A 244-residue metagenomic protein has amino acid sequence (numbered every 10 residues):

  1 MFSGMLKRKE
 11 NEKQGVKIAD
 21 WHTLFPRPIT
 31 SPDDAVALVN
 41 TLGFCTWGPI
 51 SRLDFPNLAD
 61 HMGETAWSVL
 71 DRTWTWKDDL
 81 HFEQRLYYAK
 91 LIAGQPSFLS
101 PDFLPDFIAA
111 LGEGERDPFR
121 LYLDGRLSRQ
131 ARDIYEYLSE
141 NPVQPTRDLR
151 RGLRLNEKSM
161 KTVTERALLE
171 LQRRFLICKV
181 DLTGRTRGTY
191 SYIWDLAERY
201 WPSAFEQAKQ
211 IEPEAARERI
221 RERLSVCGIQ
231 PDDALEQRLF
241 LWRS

Functional and structural regions predicted by a protein language model:
M1-S244: Long, low-complexity intrinsically disordered regions
